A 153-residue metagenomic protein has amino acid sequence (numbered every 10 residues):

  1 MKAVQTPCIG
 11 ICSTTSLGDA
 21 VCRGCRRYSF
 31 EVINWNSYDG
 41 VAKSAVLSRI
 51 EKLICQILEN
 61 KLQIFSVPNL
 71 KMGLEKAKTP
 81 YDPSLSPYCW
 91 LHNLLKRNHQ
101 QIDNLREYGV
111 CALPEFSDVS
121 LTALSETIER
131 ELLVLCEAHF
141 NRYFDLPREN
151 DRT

Functional and structural regions predicted by a protein language model:
M1-I64: N-terminal cysteine/histidine-rich coordination modules
T6, T14-T15, T79, T122 (+2 more regions): Residue-identity detector for threonine
P7, A42-A45, N69, W90 (+1 more regions): Exposed alpha-helical structural elements
R26-R27, D82, L132-L135: Alpha-helical protein-protein interaction elements
V41, K96, L146-E149: A generic structural signal for solvent-exposed, polar alpha-helical segments
E59-F116: Short flanking/linker segments adjacent to small metal-binding domains or redox-active Cys/His motifs
Q101-T153: C-terminal, charged low-complexity interaction regions
